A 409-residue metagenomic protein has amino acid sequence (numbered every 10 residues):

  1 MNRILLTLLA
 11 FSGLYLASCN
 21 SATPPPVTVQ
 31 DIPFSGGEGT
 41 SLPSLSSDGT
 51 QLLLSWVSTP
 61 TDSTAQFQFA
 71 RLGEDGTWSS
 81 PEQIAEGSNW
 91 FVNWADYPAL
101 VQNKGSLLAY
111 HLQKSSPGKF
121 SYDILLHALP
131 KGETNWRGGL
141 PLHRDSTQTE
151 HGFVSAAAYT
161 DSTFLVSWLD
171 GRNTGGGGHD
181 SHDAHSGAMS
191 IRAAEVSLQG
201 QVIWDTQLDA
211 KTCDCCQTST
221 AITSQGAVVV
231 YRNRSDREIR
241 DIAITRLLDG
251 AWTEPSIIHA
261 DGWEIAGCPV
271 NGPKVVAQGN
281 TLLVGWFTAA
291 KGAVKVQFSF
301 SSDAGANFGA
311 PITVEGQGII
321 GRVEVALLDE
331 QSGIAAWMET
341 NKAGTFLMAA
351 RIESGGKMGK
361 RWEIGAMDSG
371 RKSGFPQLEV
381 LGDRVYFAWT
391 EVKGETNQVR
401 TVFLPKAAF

Functional and structural regions predicted by a protein language model:
I4-L14: Sec-dependent N-terminal signal peptides
L16-S18: C-terminal motif of bacterial Sec signal peptides marking the signal peptidase cleavage site
N20-F409: Extracellular, repeat-based ectodomains that mediate carbohydrate processing or recognition
